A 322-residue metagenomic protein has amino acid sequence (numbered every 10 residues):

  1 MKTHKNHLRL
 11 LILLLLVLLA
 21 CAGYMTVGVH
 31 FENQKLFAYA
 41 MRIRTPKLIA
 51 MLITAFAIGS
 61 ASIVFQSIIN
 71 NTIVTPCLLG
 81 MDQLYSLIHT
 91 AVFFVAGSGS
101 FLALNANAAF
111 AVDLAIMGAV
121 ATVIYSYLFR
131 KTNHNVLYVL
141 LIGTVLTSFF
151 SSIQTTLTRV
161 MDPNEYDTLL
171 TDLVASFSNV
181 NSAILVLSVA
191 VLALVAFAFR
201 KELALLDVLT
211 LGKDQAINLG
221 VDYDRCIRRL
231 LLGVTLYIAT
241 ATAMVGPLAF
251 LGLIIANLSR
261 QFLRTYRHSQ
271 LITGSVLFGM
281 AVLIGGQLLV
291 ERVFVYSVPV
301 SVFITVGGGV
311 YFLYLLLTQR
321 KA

Functional and structural regions predicted by a protein language model:
M1-A322: Alpha-helical transmembrane segments in inner-membrane proteins
